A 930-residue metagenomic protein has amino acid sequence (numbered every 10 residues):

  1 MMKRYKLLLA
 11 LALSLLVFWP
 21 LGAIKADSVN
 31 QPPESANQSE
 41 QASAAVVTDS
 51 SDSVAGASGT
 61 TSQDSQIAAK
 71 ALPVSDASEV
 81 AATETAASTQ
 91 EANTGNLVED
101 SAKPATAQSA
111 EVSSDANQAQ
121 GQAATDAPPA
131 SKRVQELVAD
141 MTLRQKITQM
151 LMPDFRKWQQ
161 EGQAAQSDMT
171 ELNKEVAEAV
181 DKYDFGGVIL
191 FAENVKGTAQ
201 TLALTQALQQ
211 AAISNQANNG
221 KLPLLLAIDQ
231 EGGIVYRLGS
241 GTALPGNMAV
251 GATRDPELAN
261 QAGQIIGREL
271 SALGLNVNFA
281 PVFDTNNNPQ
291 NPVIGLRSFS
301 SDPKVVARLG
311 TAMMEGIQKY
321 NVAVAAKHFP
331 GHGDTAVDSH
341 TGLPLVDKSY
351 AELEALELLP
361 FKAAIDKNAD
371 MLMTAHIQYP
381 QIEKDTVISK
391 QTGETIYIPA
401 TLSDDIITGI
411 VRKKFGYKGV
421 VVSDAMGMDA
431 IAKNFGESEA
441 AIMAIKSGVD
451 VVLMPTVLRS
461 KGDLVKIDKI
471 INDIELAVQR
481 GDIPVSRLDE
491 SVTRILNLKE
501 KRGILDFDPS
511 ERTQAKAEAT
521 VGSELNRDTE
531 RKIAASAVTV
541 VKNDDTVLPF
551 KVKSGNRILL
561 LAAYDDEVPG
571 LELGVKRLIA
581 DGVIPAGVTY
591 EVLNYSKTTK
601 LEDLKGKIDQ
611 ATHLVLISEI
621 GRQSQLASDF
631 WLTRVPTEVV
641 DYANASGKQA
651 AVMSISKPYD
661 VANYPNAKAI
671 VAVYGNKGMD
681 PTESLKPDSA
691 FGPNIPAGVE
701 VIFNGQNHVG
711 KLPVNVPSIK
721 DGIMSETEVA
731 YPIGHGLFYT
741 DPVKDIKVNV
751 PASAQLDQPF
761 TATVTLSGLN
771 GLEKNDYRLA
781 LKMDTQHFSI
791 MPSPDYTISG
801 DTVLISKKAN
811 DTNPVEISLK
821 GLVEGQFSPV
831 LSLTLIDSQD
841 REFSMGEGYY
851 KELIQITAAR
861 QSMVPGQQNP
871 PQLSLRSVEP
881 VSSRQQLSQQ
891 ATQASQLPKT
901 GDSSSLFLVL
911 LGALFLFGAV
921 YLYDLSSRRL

Functional and structural regions predicted by a protein language model:
F18-A36, P898-S904, S926: Sec-dependent signal peptide cleavage junction
A23-P128, K132, E136, N869-Q893: Low-complexity, acidic Ser/Thr/Pro-rich repeat tracts that form intrinsically disordered stalk/linker regions of very
D27, E34, G95, D100-K103 (+2 more regions): N-terminal hydrophobic targeting/anchoring segments and the immediately downstream early-domain regions of hydrolases
Q120-E178, N434-D745, D757, D840-F843 (+2 more regions): Preference for extracellular/luminal or secreted protein segments
A139-T142, A164-D168, L172, G197-I213 (+4 more regions): Second-shell residues forming the walls of enzyme active-site clefts
L756-N775: Short beta-strand elements of extracellular/lumenal beta-sandwich folds
K808-Q826: Low-complexity, intrinsically disordered segments enriched in Ser/Thr together with acidic residues
V909-L930: C-terminal membrane-anchoring or membrane-association module
